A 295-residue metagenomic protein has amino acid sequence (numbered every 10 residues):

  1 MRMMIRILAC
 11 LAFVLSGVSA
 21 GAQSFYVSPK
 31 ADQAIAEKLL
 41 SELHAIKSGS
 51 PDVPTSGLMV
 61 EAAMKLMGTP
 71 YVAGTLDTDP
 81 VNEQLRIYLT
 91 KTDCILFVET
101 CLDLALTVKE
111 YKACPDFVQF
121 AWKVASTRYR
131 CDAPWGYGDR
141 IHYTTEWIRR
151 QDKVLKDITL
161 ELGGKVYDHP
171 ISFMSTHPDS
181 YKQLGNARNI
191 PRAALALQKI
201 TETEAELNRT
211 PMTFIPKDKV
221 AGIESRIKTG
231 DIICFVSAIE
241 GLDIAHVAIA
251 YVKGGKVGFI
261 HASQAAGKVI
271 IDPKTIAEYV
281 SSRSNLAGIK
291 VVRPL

Functional and structural regions predicted by a protein language model:
M1-L8: Bacterial N-terminal signal peptides that target proteins for export
L8-G17: Bacterial N-terminal signal peptides
V18-A22: Sec/Tat signal peptide C-region and signal peptidase I cleavage site
S24-E99, L106: Cationic-aromatic interfacial patches
K38-S48, G57, K112, F214-D218 (+3 more regions): Mature, folded catalytic cores of secreted/periplasmic enzymes
T69-N208, V252, H261-Q264: Acidic/His-rich structured neighborhood in mature extracellular/periplasmic domains
A196-R226: Mixed-charge, Lys/Arg-rich low-complexity intrinsically disordered regions
V220, E224-L295: C-terminal soluble interaction/assembly domains
